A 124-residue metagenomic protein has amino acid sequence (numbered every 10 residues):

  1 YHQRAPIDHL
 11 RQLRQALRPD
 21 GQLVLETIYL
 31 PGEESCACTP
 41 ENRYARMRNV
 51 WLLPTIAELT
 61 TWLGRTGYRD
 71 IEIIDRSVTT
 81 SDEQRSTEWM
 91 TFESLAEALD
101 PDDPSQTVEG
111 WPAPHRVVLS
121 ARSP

Functional and structural regions predicted by a protein language model:
Y1-P6: A short SAM/SAH-binding and catalytic strip from SAM-dependent methyltransferases
I7-Q22: A short glycine-rich, Lys/Arg-flanked "PGG" loop and its adjoining helix->strand segment in the class I
L23-V24, D70: A short hydrophobic/small-residue beta-strand
E26-Y29, R76: Short strand-turn motif at the edge of the Rossmann-like AdoMet-binding core
I28-V50: Short, glycine-/aromatic-enriched active-site segment of Class I SAM-dependent methyltransferases
V50-I73: Short alpha-helix
D70-A98: Conserved catalytic loop of SAM-dependent methyltransferase domains
F92-E97, P101-P124: C-terminal lobe and adjacent flexible extensions of AdoMet/dcAdoMet transferase-like proteins
